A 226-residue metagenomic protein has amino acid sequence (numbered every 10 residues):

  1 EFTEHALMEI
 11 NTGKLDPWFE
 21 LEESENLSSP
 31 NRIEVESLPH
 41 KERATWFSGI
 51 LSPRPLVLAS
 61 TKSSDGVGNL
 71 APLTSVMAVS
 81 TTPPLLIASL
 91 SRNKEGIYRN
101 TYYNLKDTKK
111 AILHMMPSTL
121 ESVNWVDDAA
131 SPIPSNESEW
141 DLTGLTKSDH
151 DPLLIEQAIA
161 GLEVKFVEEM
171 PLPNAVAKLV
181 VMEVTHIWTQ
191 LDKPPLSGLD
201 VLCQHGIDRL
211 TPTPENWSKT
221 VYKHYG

Functional and structural regions predicted by a protein language model:
E1-G226: Basic, polyanion-binding surface patches
